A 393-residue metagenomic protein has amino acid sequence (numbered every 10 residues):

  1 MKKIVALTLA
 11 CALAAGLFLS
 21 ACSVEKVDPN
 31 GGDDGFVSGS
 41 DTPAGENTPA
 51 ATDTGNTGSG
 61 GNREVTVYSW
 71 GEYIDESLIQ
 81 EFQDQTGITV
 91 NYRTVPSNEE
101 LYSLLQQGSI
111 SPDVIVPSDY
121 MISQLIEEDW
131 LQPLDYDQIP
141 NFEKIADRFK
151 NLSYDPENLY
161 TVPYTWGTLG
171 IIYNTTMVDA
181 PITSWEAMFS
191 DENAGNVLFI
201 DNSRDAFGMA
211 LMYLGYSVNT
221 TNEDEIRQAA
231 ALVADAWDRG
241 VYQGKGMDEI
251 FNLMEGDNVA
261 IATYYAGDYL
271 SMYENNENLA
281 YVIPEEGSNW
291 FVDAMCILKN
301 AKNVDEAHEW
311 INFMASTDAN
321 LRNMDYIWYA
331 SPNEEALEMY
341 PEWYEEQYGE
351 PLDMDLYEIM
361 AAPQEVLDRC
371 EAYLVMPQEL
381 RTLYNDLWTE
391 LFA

Functional and structural regions predicted by a protein language model:
F18-A21: C-terminal motif of bacterial Sec signal peptides marking the signal peptidase cleavage site
S23-K26: Bacterial signal peptide processing site
A51-Q124: Early extracytoplasmic/lumenal segment of secretory-pathway proteins
Y68-D75, S111, V116-N258: Extracytoplasmic ligand-binding site segments that recognize negatively charged/polar headgroups
G170-M177, L211-G215, F291-V304, I311-M314 (+1 more regions): A bilobed periplasmic-binding-protein/Venus flytrap-type ligand-binding module shared by bacterial periplasmic
R227-A236, N275-K299: Periplasmic-binding protein-like
L298-E365: Mature extracytoplasmic/periplasmic domains
M360-A393: Conserved C-terminal helix/tail region of periplasmic/extracytoplasmic solute-binding proteins
